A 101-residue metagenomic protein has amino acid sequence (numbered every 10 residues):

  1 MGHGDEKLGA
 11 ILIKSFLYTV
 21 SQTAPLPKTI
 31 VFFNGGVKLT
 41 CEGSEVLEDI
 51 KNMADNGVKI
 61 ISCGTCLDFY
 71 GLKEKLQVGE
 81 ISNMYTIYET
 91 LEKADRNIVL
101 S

Functional and structural regions predicted by a protein language model:
M1-G43: Conserved mixed alpha/beta catalytic, RNA-binding, or beta-rich assembly cores of soluble enzyme, regulatory
L17, L47-K51, Y88: Short amphipathic alpha-helical segments and helix-helix/interface helices
I30, K59-I60, N97-I98: Short, well-ordered beta-strand core segments
V46-L72: A glycine-rich helix N-cap at a beta->alpha junction
I61, V78, L91: Ligand-binding beta-strand-loop-alpha-helix segment within the catalytic cores of soluble metabolic enzymes
N83-K93: Low-complexity intrinsically disordered segments
E92-L100: C-terminal binding/interaction regions
